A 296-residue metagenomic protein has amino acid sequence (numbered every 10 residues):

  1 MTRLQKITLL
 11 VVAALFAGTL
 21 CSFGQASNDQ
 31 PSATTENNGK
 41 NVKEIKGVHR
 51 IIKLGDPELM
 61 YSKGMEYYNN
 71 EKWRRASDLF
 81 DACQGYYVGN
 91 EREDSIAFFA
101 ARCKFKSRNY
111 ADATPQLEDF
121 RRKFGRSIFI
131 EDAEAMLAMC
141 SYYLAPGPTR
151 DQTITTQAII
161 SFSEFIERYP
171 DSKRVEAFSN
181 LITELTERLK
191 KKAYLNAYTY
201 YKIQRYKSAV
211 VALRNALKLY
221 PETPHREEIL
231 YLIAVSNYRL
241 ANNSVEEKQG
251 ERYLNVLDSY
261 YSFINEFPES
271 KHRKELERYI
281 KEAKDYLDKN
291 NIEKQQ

Functional and structural regions predicted by a protein language model:
T2-L4, C21-Q296: Acidic, polar-rich low-complexity tracts and alpha-helical solenoid repeat scaffolds
L10-T19: Bacterial N-terminal signal peptides
